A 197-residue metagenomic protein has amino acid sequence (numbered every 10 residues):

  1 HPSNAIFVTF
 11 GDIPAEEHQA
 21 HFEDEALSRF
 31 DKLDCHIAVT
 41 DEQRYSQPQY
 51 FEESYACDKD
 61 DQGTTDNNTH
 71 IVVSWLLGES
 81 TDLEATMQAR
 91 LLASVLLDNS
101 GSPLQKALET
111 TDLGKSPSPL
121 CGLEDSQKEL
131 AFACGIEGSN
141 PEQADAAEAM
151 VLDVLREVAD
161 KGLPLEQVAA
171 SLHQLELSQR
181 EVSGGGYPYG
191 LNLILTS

Functional and structural regions predicted by a protein language model:
H1-P48, E53, K59-Q88, S94-S197: Charge-rich, well-structured scaffold segments of protease-associated domains
